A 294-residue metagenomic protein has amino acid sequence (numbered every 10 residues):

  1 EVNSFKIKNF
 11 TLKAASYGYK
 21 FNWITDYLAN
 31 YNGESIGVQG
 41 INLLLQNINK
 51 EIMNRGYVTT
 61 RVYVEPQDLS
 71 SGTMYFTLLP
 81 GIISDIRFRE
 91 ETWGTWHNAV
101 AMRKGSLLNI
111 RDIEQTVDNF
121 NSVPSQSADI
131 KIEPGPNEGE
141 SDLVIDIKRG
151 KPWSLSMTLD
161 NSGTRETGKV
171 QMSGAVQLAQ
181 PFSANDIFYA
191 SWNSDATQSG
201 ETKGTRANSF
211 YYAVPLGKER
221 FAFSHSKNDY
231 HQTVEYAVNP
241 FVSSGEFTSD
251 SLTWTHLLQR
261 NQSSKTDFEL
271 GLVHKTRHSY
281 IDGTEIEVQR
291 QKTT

Functional and structural regions predicted by a protein language model:
E1-G163, A175, N193-R206: Periplasmic polypeptide-binding modules associated with outer-membrane biogenesis and secretion
V64, G105, D118, E133 (+6 more regions): Outer-membrane beta-barrel proteins
N109, E166-G168, T202-G204, S244-E246 (+1 more regions): Short sequence motifs at beta-strands and strand-loop junctions characteristic of Gram-negative outer-membrane
A128, W153-L155, F182-F188, G217-F223 (+1 more regions): Repeated loop/turn-to-beta-strand initiation elements of outer-membrane beta-barrel proteins
I132, M157-N161, G174, F188-S194 (+2 more regions): Transmembrane beta-barrel strands of outer-membrane/channel proteins
V170-G174, R206-F210, T248-L252, T294: Hydrophobic, lipid-facing positions within transmembrane beta-strands of outer-membrane proteins
Q177-F182, Y211-K218, L252-Q262: Outer-membrane beta-barrel proteins
R220-T294: Transmembrane beta-strand segments of outer-membrane beta-barrel domains in Gram-negative and organellar OMPs
